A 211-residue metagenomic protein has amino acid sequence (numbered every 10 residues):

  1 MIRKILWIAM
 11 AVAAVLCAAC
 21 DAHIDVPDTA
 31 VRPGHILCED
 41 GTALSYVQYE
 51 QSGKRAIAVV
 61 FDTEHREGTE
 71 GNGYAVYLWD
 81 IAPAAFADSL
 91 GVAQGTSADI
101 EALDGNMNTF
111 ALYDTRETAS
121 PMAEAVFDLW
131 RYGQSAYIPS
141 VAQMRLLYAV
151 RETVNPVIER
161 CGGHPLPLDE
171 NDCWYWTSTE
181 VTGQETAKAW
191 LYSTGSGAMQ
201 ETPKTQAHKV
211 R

Functional and structural regions predicted by a protein language model:
M1-A18: Sec-dependent bacterial lipoprotein signal peptides
A9, E70, D169-E170, Q184 (+1 more regions): A short, structural micro-pattern
A18-D21, G162: Secreted/luminal cysteine- and crosslink-motif detector
C20-Y132, P203-R211: Short, compositionally biased
V76, I138-P139: Short hydrophobic beta-strand that contains or immediately precedes a catalytic carboxylate
A84, D99, C173-W176, E185 (+1 more regions): Bimodal feature
A119-S135, V141-T194: An exposed tryptophan-centered "aromatic clamp" motif
A187-R211: Disulfide-stabilized extracellular recognition modules
